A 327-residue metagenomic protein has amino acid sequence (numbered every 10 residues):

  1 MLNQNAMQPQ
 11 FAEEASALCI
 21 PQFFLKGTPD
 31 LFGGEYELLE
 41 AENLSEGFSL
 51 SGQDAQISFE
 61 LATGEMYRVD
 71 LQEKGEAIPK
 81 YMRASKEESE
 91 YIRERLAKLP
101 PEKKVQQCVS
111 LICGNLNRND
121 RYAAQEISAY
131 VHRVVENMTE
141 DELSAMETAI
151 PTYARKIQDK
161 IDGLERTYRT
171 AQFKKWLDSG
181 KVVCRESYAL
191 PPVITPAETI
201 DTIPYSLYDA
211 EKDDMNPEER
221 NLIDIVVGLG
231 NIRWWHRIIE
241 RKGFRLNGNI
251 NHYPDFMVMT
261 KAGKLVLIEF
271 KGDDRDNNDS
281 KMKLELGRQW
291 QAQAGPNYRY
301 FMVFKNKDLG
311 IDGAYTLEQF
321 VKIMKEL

Functional and structural regions predicted by a protein language model:
M1-Y253, V258-V266, R275, D279-E285 (+1 more regions): Catalytic cores and motor modules of nucleic-acid processing enzymes
G272: Catalytic core segments in nucleotide and nucleic-acid processing enzymes
